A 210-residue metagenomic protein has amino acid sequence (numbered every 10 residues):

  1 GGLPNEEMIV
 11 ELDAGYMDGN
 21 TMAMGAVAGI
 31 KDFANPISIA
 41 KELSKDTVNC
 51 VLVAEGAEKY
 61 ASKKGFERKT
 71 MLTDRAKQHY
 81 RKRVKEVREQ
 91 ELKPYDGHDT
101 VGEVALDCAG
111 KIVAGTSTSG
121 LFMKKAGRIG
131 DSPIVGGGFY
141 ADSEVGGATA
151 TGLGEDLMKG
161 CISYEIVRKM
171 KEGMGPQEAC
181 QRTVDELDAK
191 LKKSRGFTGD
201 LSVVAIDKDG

Functional and structural regions predicted by a protein language model:
G1-D209: Alpha/propeptide regions of enzymes that mature by internal proteolysis
